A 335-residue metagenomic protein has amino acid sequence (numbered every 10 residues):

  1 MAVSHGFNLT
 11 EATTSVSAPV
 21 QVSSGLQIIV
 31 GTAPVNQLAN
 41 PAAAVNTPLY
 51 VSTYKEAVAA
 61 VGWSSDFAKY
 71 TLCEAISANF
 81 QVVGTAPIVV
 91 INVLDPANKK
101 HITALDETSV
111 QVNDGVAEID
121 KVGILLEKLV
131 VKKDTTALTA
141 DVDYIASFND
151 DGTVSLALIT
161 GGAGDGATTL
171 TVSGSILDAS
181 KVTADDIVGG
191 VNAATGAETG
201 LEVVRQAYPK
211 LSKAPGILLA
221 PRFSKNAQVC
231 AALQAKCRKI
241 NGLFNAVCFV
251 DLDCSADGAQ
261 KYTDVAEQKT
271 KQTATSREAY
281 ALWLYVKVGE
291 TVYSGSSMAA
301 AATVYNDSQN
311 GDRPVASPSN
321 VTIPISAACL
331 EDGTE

Functional and structural regions predicted by a protein language model:
A2-Q21, L26-V45, L49-S52, G62 (+4 more regions): A glycine- and small-residue-enriched flexible loop/hinge signal that marks low-structured segments
N46, L126-V130, A167: Exposed beta-strand and adjacent loop surfaces of beta-rich binding modules that mediate intermolecular recognition
T85-D150, I176-D178: Extended beta-strand solenoid/passenger and fiber regions
V142-D143, S147-A167: A surface-exposed beta-strand-loop module
T168-I176: Short, hydrophobic/aromatic-enriched beta-strand segments in well-ordered soluble domains
L177-D186: Glycine-rich, low-complexity segments
